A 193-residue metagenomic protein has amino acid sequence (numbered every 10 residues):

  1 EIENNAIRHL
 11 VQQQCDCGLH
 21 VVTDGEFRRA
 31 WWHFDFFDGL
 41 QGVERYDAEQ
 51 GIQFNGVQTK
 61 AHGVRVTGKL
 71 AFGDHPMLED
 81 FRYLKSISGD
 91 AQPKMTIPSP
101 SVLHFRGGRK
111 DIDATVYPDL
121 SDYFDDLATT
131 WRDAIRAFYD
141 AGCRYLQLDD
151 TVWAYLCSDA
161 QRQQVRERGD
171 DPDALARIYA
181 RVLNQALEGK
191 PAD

Functional and structural regions predicted by a protein language model:
E1-D193: Domain-level signal for soluble alpha/beta catalytic cores
